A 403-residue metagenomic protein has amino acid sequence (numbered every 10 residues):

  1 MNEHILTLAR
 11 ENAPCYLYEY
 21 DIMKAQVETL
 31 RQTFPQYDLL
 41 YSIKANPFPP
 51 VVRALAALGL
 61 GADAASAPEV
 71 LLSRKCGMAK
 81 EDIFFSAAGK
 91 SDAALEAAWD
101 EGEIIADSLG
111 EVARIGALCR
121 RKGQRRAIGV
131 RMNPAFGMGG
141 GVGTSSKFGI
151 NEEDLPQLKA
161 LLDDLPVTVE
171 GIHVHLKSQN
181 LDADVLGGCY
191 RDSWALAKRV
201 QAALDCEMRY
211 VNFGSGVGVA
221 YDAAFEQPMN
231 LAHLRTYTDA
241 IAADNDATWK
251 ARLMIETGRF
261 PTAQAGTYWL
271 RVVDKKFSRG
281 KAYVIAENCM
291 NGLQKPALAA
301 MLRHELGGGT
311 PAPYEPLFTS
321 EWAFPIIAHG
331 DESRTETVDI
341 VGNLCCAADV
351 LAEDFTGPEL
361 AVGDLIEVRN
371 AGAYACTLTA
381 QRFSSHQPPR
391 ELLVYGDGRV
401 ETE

Functional and structural regions predicted by a protein language model:
M1-R120, Q124-R126, D164, T168 (+3 more regions): A charged N-terminal "starter" segment
N2, A251-E403: Charged (often Lys/Glu-rich) extended helix/loop segments that serve as interaction or gating elements
Y18-A25, N46, P50, G110 (+10 more regions): Conserved active-site and cofactor/substrate-binding residues in soluble primary-metabolism enzymes
M23, K44, S66, A98 (+7 more regions): Conserved, mostly hydrophobic/aromatic
A45-P47, P68, G89-S91, S108-G110 (+6 more regions): Active-site-proximal loop/turn and secondary-structure-junction residues that shape catalytic pockets, frequently
G61, F84, I105, G129-R131 (+8 more regions): Structured core elements
G77-M78, E96-A98, R120-G123, G140 (+8 more regions): Solvent-exposed alpha-helices and their adjacent loops that cap or buttress functional pockets in soluble metabolic
A135-K275, S384-H386: Active-site loop/helix belt of alpha/beta enzymes
